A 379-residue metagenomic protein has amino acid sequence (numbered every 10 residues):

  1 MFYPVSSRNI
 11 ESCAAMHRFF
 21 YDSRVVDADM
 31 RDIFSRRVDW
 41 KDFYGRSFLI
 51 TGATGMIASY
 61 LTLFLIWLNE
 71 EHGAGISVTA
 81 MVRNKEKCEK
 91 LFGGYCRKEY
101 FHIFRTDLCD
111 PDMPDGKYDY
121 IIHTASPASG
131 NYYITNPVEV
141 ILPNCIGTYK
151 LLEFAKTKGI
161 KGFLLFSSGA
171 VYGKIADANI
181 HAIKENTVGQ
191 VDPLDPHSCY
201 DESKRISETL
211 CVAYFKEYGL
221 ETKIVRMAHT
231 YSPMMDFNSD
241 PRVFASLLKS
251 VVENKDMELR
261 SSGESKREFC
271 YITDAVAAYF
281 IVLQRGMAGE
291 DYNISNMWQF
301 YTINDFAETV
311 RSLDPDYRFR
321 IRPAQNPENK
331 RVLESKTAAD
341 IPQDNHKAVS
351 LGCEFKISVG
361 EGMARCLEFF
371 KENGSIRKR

Functional and structural regions predicted by a protein language model:
F2, S6-Y21, V25, V252-R379: C-terminal substrate-binding subdomain of Rossmann-fold SDR/epimerase-dehydratase oxidoreductases
N9-Y120: N-terminal Rossmann/SDR dinucleotide-binding element
T51, I121-T124, F163-G169, V225-M227: SDR active-site strand-loop-helix element
R105-P143: NAD(P)H-binding glycine-rich loop region in Rossmannoid oxidoreductase-like domains and their noncatalytic homologs
D119, V138, L142-Y149, T157 (+2 more regions): Conserved internal alpha-helix in NAD(P)-dependent oxidoreductase domains
N136-G147, L194, S198, E202-S203: Glycine-rich NAD(P)-binding loop of the Rossmann-fold in SDR/ketoreductase-type enzymes
Y149-C199: Conserved Rossmann-fold NAD(P)-dependent oxidoreductase catalytic core, especially the SDR/UDP-sugar
I175-N186, T209-R267, I272-L283, I303 (+1 more regions): NAD(P)-dependent short-chain dehydrogenase/reductase
